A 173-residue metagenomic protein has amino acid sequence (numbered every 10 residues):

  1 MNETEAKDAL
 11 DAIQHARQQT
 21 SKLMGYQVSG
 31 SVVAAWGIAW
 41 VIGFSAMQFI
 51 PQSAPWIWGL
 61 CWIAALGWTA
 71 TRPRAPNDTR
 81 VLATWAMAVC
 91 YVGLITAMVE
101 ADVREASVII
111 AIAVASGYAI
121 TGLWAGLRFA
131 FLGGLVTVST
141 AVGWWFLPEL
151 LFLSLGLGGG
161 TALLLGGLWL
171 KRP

Functional and structural regions predicted by a protein language model:
M1-V28: N-terminal juxtamembrane cytosolic/stromal segments of multi-pass membrane proteins
E5, Y26, G30-G37, E149-G156: Short, contiguous, pocket-lining structural segments that sit at or immediately flank catalytic/ligand-binding sites
Q18-E100: Selected alpha-helical membrane-embedding segments in polytopic membrane proteins
Q19, A65-D78, A115-L123, L165-R172: C-terminal ends of transmembrane helices
A34-V41, I63-L66, V92, I112-A119 (+2 more regions): Hydrophobic alpha-helical transmembrane segments of multipass integral membrane proteins
P51-L60, V103-I109, R128-L132, E149-G156: Short, aromatic-rich membrane-interface segments at the entry and exit of alpha-helical transmembrane domains
T79-S139: Membrane-proximal helix-loop-helix units in multi-pass membrane proteins
I120-P173: Terminal transmembrane helical module of multi-pass membrane proteins
